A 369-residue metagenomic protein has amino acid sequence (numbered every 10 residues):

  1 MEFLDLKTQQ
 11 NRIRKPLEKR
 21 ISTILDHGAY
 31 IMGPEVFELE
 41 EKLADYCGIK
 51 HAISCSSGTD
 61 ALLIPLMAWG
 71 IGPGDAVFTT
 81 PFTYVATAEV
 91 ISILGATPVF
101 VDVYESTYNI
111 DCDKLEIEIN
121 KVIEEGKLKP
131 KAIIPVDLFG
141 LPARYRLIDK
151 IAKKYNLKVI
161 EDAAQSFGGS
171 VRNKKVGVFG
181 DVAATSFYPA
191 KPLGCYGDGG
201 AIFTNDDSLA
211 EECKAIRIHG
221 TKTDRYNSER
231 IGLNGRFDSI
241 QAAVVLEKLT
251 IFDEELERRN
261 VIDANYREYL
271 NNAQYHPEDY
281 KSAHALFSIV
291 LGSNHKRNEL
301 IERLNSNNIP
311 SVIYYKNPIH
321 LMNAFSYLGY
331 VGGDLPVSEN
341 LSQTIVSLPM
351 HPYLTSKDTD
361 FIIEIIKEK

Functional and structural regions predicted by a protein language model:
M1, D75-A76, L157-K158: Hydrophobic "anchor" residues on beta-strands that sit immediately upstream of conserved functional sites
M1-A29, P34, N307, P349: N-terminal "arm"/small-domain region of PLP-dependent enzymes with the aminotransferase-like
K19, V36-K42, I49-K50, D102 (+8 more regions): PLP-dependent aminotransferase class I/II
G28-A76, V90, F100-D102, E125 (+1 more regions): Phosphate-binding glycine-rich loop
T80, T97-T107, V312: Short beta-strand->loop structural element characteristic of the AMP-binding/adenylate-forming
F82-V99: A short helix-loop-beta submotif of the ANL/AMP-binding
L94, K154-Y155, N307: Helix C-cap/helix->beta junction micro-motif
S106-C195, I202-F203, S208: Active-site phosphate-binding strand-loop segment of PLP-dependent enzymes
